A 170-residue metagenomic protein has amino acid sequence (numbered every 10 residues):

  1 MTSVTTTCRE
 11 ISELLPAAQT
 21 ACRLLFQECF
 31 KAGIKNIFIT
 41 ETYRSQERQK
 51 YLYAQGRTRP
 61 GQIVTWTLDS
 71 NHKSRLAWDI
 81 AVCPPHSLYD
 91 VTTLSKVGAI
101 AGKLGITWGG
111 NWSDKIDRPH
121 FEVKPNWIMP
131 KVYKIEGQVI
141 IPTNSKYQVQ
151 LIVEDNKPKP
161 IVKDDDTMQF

Functional and structural regions predicted by a protein language model:
M1-E41: Active-site acidic/histidine clusters and adjacent loop/turn architecture that either coordinate catalytic ions
S12-T20, Y43-Q46, L88-S95: Soluble non-cytosolic domains of exported or imported proteins
I34, R57, G105-G109: Short aromatic/hydrophobic-glycine micro-motifs
I39-L52: Acidic helix-start/capping segments at beta-turn-to-alpha-helix junctions
A54-R57, N126: A generic structural signal for secondary-structure junctions that act as hinges or helix/strand caps at the edges
G56-L68: Cytochrome P450 catalytic domain signature, combining two hallmark sequence patches
T65-F170: Catalytic cores and adjacent binding grooves of peptidoglycan-active enzymes
